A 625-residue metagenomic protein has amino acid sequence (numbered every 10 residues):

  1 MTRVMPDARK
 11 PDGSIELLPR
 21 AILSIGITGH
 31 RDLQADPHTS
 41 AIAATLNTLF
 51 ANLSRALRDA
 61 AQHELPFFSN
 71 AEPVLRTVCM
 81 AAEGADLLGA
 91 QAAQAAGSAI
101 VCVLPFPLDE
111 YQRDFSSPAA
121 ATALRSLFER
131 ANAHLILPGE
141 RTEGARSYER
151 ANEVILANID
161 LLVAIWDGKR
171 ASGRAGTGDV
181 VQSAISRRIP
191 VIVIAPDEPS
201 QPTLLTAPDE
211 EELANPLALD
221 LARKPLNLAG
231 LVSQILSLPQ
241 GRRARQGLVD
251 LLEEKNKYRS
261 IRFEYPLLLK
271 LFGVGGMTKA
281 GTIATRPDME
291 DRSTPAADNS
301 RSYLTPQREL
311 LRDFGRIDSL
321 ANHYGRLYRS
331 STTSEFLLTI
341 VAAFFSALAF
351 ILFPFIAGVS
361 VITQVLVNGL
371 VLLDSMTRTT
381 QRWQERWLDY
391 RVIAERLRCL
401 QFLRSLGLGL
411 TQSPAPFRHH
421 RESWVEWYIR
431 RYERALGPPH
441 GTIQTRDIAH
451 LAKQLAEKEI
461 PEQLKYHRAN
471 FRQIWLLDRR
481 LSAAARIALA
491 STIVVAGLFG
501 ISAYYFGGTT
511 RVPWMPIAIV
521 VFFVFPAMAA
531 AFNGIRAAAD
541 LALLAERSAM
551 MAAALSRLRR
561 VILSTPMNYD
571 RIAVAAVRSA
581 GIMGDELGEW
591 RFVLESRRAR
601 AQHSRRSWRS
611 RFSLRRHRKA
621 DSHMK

Functional and structural regions predicted by a protein language model:
T2-K224, L228-L231: Acidic/glycine-enriched connector segments
I235-R486, G497-K625: Conserved non-transmembrane functional hotspots
